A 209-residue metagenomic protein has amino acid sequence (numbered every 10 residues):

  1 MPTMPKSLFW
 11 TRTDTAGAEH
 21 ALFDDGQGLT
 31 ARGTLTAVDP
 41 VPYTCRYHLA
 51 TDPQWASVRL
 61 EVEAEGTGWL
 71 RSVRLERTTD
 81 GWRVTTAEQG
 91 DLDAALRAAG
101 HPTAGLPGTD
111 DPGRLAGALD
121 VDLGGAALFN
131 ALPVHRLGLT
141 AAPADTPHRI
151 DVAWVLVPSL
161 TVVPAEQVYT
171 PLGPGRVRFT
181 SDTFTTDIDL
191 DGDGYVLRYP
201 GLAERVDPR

Functional and structural regions predicted by a protein language model:
P2-G26, R77-P174: Solvent-exposed helix/loop surface patches that form functional interfaces
P2-P53, S57: N-terminal ordered "arm"
H20-F23, C45-A50, V73, E166-Y169 (+1 more regions): Hydrophobic/aromatic beta-strand elements that line small-molecule binding cavities or substrate pockets in beta-rich
L29, S57-V58, W82-R83, G175-V177 (+1 more regions): Hydrophobic residues embedded in beta-strands of well-ordered beta-sheets
L35-T36, E61-A64, T86-E88, T180-D182 (+1 more regions): Beta-turn initiation residues at beta-strand->coil junctions
P40-R97: Hydrophobic/aromatic-rich structural module bridging two neighboring secondary-structure elements via a short loop
D52-A56, G173, G192: A short, structured loop/turn motif at beta-sheet edges
V177-R209: C-terminal structured interaction module
